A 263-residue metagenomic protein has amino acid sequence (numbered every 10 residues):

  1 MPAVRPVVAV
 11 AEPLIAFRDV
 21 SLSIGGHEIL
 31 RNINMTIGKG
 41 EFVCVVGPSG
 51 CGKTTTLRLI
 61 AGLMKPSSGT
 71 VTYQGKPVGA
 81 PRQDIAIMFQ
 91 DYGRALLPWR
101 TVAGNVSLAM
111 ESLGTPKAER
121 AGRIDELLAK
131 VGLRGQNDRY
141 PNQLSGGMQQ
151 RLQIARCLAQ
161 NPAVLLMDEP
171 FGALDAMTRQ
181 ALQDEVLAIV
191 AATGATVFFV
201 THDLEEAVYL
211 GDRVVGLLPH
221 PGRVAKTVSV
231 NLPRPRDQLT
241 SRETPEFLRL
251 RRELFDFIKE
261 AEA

Functional and structural regions predicted by a protein language model:
I15-F17, L30: Conserved structural motif at the start of ABC-family nucleotide-binding domains
V46-P48: The feature captures the beta-strand-to-loop junction immediately N-terminal to the Walker
A61: Helix-to-loop junction immediately C-terminal to a conserved catalytic motif
G69-P81: Conserved ABC transporter NBD signature motif
S107, E111, A118-Q136, A188: Conserved ABC ATPase "signature" region
Y140-L144, M148: Conserved ABC ATPase signature
A159-A163: A short, proline-enriched helix->beta-strand linker immediately N-terminal to the Walker B motif in ABC-type P-loop
L165-D168: Catalytic Walker B motif of ABC-type/P-loop ATPase nucleotide-binding domains
